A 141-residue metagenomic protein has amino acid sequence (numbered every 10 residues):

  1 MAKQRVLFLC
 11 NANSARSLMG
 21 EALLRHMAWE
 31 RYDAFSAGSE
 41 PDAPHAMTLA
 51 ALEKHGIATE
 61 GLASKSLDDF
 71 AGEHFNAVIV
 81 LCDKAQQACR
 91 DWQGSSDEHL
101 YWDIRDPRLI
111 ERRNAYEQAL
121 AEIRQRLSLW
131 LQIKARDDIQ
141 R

Functional and structural regions predicted by a protein language model:
M1-D68: Conserved active-site segments centered on acidic
A12, A63, D83-A85, R105-D106: Short, flexible active-site-adjacent loop segments at beta-strand->alpha-helix junctions, enriched in small/polar
N13, L52, V78-I79, I123: Conserved small-residue
R31, N76, S96-E98: A generic structural signal for alpha->beta connector loops
S36, G61, V80, L100-D103: Structural signal for conserved beta-strand scaffold positions within catalytic alpha/beta enzyme cores
A71-G94: Mid-chain, well-packed structural core segment of small domains
Q87-R141: Phosphate-binding/catalytic loops
